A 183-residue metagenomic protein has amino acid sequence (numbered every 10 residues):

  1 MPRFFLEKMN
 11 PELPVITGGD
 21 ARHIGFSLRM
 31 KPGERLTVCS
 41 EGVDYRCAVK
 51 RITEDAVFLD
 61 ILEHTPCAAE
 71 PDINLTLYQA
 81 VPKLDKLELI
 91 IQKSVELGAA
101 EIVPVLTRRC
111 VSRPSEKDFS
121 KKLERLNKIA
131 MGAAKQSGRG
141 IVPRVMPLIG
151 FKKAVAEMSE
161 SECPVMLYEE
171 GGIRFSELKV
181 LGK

Functional and structural regions predicted by a protein language model:
M1-C67, F119: N-terminal positively charged helical leader segments and presequences
L6, C67-A69, A156-E157, K179-L181: Short secondary-structure boundary/capping segments
K8, G18-G19, S40-E41, A80-V81 (+2 more regions): Fold-independent oxyanion-binding glycine-rich loops and adjacent beta-strand/coil segments at enzyme active sites
P11-E12, I149-A156, G172-R174: A short acidic, often aromatic-flanked loop/helix-cap motif at beta-alpha or helix-coil junctions that lines enzyme
P14-I16, D72-T76, K183: Glycine/charged-rich beta-loop-alpha catalytic/anionic-binding loops adjacent to active sites
A48, L89, P114, S176-E177: Short glycine-/acidic-enriched loop or helix-start segments at secondary-structure transitions that form or flank
A68-M166: RNA substrate-binding interface of SAM-dependent RNA methyltransferases
S161-K183: Active-site/ligand-binding-proximal alpha/beta "capping" segment
